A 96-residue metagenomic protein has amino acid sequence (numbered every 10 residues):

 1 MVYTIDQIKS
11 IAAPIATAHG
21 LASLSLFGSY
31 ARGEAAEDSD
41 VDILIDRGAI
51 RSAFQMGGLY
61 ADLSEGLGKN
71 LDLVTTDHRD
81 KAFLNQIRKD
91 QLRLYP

Functional and structural regions predicted by a protein language model:
M1-S23, A31-E37, G48-P96: Catalytic core of pol beta-like nucleotidyltransferases
L26: Conserved histidines in hydrophobic membrane contexts and catalytic metal-binding motifs
D40-D42: Acidic Asp/Glu-based divalent-cation binding sites
L44-D46: Short hydrophobic/aromatic beta-strand micro-patches that form the beta-sheet surface supporting nucleotide- or nucleic
